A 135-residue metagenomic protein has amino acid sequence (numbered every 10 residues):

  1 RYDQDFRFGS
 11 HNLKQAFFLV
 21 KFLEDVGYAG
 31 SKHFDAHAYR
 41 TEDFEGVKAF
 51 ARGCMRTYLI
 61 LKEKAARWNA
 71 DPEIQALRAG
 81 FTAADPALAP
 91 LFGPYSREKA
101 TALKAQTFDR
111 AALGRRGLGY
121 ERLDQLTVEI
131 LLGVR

Functional and structural regions predicted by a protein language model:
R1-R135: Histidine-acidic metal/acid-base catalytic patches
